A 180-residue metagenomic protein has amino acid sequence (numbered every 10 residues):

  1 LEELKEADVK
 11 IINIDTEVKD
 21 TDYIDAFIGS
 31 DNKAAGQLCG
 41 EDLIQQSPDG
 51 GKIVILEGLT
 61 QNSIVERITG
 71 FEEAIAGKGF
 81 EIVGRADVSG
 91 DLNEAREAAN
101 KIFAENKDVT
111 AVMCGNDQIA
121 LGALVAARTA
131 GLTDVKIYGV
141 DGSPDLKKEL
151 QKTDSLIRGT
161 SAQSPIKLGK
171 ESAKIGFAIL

Functional and structural regions predicted by a protein language model:
L1, L56-V65, D117: Extracytoplasmic "Venus flytrap"
L1-A34, Q45, K52, S143-I157: Flexible loop/hinge segments that line or gate small-molecule binding clefts
L1-K5, F71, V83-G84, S89-E149: Hydrophobic alpha-helical
E6-I11, I24, D49-K52, G77-V83 (+3 more regions): Loop/turn elements at helix/coil->beta-strand transitions in domains of secreted/extracellular proteins
D15, D31, A86-S89, D141 (+1 more regions): Residues at the C-termini of beta-strands that transition into short coil/loop
I28-I53, E66, E94-A99, S143-K147 (+1 more regions): Hydrophobic alpha-helical segments within soluble ligand-binding/sensing domains
G29-S30, V54-N62, A86-S89: Short beta-strand->loop
R67-F80: Ligand-binding cleft/hinge of the Venus flytrap
